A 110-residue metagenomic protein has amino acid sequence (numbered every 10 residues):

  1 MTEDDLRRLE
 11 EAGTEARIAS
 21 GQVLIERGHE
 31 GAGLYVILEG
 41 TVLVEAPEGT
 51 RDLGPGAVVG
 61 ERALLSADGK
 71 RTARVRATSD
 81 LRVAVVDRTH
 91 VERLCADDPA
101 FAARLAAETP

Functional and structural regions predicted by a protein language model:
M1-A16: A short glycine-rich, His/Asp/Glu-containing loop-to-beta-strand
D4-R8, G69-T72, R82, R88-P110: A small-molecule sensor/coupling module
E11, P55, A96: Phosphate-coordinating loops and pocket residues in cytosolic domains that bind phosphorylated ligands
T14-D80, A106: Cyclic nucleotide-binding regulatory domains
P47-G49, L64, V86-T89, A96: Surface loops and adjacent helix of pleckstrin homology
